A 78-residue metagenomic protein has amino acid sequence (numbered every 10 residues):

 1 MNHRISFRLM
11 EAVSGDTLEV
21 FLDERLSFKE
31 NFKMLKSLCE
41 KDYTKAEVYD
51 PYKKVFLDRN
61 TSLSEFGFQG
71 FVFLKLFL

Functional and structural regions predicted by a protein language model:
M1-L78: Ubiquitin system architectures
